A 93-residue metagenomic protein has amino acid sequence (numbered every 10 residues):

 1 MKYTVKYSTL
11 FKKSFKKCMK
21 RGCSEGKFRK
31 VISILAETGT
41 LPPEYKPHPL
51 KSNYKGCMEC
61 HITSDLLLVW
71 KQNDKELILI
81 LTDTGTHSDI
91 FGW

Functional and structural regions predicted by a protein language model:
K2-T4, L10-G26, C60-L67, K71-W93: Enriched for short, Lys/Arg-rich terminal
K13, K30-S33: Generic recognition of well-ordered alpha-helical segments within structured catalytic/regulatory domains
S24-V31, K46: Short N-terminal amphipathic alpha-helix/helix-capping patch enriched in small hydrophobics with frequent Ser/Thr
V31, S52-Y54, V69-N73: Short alpha-helical linear motifs
I34-H61: A short, surface-exposed loop/turn module that caps and links secondary-structure elements
